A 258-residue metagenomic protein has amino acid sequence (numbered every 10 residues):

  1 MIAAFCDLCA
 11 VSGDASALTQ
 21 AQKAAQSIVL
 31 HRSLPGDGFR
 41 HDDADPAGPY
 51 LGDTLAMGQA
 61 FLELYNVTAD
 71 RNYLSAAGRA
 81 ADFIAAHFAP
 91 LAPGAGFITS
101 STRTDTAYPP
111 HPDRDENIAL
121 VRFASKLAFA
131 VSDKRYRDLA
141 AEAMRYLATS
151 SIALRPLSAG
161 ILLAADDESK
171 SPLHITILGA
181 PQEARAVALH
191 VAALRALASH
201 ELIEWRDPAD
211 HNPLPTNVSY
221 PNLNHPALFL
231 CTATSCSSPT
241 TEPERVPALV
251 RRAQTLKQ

Functional and structural regions predicted by a protein language model:
M1-Q258: Glycan-recognition and catalytic cores of secretory/periplasmic carbohydrate-active enzymes
